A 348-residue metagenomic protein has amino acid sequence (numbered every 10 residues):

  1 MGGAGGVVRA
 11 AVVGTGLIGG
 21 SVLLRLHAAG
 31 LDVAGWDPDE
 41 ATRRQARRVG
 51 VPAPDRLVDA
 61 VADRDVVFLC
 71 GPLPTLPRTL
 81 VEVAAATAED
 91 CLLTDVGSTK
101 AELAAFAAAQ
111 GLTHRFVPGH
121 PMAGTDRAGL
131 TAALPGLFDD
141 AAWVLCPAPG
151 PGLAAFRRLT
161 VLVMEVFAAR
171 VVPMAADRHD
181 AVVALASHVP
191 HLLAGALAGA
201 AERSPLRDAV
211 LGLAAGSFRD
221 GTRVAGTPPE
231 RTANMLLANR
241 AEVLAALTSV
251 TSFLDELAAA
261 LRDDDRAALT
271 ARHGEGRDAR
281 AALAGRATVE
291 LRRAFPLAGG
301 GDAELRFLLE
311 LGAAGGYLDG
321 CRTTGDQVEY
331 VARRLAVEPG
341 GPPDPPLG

Functional and structural regions predicted by a protein language model:
M1-R56, A62: NAD(P)+-binding Rossmann beta1-loop-alpha1 motif at the extreme N-terminus of oxidoreductases
A11-V12, L69, L145: Hydrophobic Val/Ile/Leu positions in short beta-strands of Rossmann-like dinucleotide-binding domains
L57-T87, C91-L92: Rossmann-like NAD(P)-binding element
C70-P72, G97, P147: Glycine-rich, N-terminal phosphate-binding loop of Rossmann-like dinucleotide-binding domains
T79-T131: Rossmann-like NAD(P)(H) cofactor-binding subdomain of soluble oxidoreductases
L137-G226: Internal alpha-helical scaffold of NAD(P)-dependent oxidoreductase catalytic cores
A209-A281: Interdomain hinge/lid region at the active-site interface of Rossmann-like NAD(P)-dependent oxidoreductases
P229, L254, A259-G348: NAD(P)-dependent dehydrogenase/reductase Rossmann-like domain
